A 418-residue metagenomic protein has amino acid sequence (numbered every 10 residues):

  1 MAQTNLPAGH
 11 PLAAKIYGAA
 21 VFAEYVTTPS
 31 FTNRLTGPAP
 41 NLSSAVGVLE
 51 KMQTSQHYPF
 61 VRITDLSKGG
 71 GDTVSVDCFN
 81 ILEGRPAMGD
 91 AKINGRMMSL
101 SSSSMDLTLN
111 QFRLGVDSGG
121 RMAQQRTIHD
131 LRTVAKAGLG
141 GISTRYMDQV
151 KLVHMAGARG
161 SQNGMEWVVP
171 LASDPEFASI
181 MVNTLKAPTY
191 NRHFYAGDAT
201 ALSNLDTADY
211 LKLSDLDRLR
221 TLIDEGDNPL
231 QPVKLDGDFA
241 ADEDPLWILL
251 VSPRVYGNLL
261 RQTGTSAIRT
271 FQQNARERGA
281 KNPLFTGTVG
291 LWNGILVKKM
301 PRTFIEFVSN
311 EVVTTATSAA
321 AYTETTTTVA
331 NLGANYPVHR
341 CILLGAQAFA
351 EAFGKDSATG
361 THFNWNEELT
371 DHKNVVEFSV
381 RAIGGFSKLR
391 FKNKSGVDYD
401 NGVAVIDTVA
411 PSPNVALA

Functional and structural regions predicted by a protein language model:
M1-L107, K394, D398-D400, T408-A418: N-terminal "assembly arms/tails" that initiate or stabilize quaternary assembly in self-assembling proteins
A2-P29, N33-T36, P175-A418: Sequence/fold signature of self-assembling virion shell proteins
V76, S103-H193, D198, F239-V255 (+1 more regions): Long, contiguous amphipathic alpha-helices that act as assembly "spine/axial" helices in icosahedral shell and virion
M88-D90, Q162, E166, R390: Outer-membrane beta-barrel and related beta-rich outer-membrane complex signature in Gram-negative bacteria
M97-T127, Y336-K355, T359-G360, N364: Short acidic, glycine/tyrosine-flanked loop/strand segments centered on an H-E-D-like triad
S99-S103, R132-V134, G140-S143, Q273-R278 (+2 more regions): Glycine-rich loops and low-complexity Gly/Arg-rich segments that provide flexible linkers or classic glycine-based
